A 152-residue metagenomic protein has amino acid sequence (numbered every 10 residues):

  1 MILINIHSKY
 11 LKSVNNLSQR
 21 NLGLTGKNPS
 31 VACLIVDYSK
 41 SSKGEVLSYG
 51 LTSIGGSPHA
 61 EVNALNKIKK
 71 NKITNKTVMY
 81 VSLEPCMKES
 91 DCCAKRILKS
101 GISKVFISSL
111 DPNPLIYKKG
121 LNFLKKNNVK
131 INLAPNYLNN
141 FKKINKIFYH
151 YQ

Functional and structural regions predicted by a protein language model:
M1-T25, N75-K76, E89-Q152: Zinc-dependent deaminase
P29-V31, K76-V78: Residue-level recognition of the N-termini of beta-strands and the immediately preceding loop/turn
S30-S42: Short beta-strand scaffold segments in enzyme catalytic cores
V36-Y38, S82-E84, L110: Cofactor-binding loop segments of dinucleotide-utilizing enzymes, especially the Rossmann-like FAD- and NAD(P)+-binding
K43, K69-K76: Phosphate-handling active-site elements
L47-S48: A structural microfeature
L51-S53, P58-V62, M79-L98, L115: Local cysteine-cluster metal-coordination motifs and their immediate loop/turn environment, predominantly Fe-S cluster
A60-K72: Glycine-rich, positively charged N-terminal anion/phosphate-binding segment
